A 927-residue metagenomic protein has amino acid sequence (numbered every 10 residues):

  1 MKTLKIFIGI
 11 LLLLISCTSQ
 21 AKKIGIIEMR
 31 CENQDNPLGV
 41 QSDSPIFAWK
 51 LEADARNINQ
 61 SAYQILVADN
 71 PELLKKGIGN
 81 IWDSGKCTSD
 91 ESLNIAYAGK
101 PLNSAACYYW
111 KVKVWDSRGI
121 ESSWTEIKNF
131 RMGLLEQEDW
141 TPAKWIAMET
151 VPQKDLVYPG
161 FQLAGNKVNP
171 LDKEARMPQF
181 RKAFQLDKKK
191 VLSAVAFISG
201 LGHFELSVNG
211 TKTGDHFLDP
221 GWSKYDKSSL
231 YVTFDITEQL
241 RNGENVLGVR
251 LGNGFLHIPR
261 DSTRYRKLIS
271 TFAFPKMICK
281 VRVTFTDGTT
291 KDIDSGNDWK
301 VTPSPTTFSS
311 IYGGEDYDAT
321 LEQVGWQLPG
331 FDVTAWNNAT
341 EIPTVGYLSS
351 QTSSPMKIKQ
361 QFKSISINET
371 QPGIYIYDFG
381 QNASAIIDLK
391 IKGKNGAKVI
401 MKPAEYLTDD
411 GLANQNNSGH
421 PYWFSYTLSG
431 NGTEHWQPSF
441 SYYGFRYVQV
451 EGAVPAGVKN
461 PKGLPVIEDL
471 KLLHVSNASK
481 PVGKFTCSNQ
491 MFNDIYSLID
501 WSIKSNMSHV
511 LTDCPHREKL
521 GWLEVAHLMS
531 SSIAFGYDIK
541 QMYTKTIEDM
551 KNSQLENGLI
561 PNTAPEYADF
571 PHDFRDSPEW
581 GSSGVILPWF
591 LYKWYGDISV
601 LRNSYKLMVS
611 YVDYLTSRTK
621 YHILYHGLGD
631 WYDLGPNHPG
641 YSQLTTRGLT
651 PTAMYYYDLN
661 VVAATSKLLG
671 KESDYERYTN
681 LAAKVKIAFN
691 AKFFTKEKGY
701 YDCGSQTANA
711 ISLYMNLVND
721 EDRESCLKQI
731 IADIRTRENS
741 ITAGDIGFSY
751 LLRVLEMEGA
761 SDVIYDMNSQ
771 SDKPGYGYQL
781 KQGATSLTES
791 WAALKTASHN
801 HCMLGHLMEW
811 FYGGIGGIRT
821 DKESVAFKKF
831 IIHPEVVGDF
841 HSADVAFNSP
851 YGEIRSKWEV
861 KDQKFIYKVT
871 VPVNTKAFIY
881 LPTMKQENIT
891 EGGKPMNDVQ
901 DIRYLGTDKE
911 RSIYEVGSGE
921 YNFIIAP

Functional and structural regions predicted by a protein language model:
M1-G25: Bacterial Sec-dependent N-terminal signal peptides
K23-C107, K111-R517, E524-V525, Q541-M542 (+3 more regions): Extracellular/oxidizing-compartment recognition motifs
V168-A175, V195, T213, G221-Y225 (+19 more regions): Alpha-helix capping and helix-loop boundary segments enriched in small/acidic/polar residues
A194-I198, V208, I386-E405, F440 (+6 more regions): Alpha-helical support elements that line or immediately flank enzyme active sites and cofactor-binding pockets
H203, D294-P303, Y447, P455-L498 (+7 more regions): Active-site acid/base region of carbohydrate-active enzymes
L247, Y317-D318, E518, G536 (+7 more regions): C-terminal capping/lid segments that line or modulate ligand- or cofactor-binding pockets
I269, A273-R282, D292-G330, S349-Q361 (+1 more regions): Non-catalytic C-terminal accessory modules of carbohydrate-active enzymes
